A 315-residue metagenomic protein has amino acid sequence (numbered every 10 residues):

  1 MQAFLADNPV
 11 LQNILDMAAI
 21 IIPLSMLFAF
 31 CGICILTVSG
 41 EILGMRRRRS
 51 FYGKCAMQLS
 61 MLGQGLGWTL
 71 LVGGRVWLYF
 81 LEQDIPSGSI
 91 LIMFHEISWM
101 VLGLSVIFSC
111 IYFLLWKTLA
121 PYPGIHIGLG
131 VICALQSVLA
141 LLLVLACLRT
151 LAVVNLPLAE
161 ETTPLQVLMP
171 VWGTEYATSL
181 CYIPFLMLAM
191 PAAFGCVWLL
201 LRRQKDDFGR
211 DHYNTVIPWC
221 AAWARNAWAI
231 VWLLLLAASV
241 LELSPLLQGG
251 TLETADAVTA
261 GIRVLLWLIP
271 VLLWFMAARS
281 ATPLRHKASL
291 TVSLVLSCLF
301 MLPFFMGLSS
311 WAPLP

Functional and structural regions predicted by a protein language model:
M1-Q58, L62-G63, G67, S310-L314: N-terminal signal-anchor module of multipass membrane proteins
I14-I22, F51-Q64, A120-L141, T215-R225 (+1 more regions): Alpha-helical transmembrane segments and their helix-start/interface "positive-inside/aromatic belt" motifs in integral
S25-T37, M100-L115, C181-L199, R263-M276: Hydrophobic cores of alpha-helical transmembrane segments in multi-pass inner/ER membrane proteins, independent
Q64-G130, L233-V271: Membrane-interface helix-loop-helix modules in multi-pass inner-membrane proteins
R75-I85, L145-T163, L236-L247, L308-P313: Membrane-helix interface motif
P86-C181: Membrane-interface helix-loop-helix junctions at boundaries between adjacent transmembrane segments
E175-S179, G249-L266, V292-S293, A312-P315: Membrane-interface transmembrane-helix boundary segments in multi-pass integral membrane proteins
L290-W311: Final/C-terminal transmembrane alpha-helix of multipass membrane proteins
